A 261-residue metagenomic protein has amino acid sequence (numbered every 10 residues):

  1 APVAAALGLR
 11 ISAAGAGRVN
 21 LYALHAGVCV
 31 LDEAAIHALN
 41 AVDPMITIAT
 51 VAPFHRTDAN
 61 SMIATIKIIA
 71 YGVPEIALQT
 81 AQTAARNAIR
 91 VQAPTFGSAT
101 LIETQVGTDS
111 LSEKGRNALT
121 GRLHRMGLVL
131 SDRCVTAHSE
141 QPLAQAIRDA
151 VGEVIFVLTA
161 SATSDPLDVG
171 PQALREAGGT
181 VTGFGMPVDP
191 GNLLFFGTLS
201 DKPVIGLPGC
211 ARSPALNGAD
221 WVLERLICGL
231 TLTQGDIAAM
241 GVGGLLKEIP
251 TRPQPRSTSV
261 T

Functional and structural regions predicted by a protein language model:
A1-P94: Extended, charged alpha/beta regions that create polyanion-binding interfaces
A4-G8, A59-I68, H124, L128 (+2 more regions): Generic secondary-structure signature for well-ordered alpha-helical cores
A5-A14, P74, V129-R133, T233-A239: Flexible, glycine/charged-enriched surface loops at secondary-structure junctions
R18-N20, S61-A64, S98-T100, E153-F156 (+2 more regions): Structural motif
A26, A70, V106-G107, S161-T163 (+1 more regions): Short, glycine-/Ser/Thr-/acidic-enriched flexible segments
P44-F54, L78, E113, N117 (+2 more regions): Electropositive phosphate-/nucleotide-binding environments in soluble metabolic enzymes
A59, A70-I155: Phosphate-binding glycine-rich loops and their immediate beta-loop-alpha structural context
S131-V260: Short glycine/threonine-rich loop/turn motifs
